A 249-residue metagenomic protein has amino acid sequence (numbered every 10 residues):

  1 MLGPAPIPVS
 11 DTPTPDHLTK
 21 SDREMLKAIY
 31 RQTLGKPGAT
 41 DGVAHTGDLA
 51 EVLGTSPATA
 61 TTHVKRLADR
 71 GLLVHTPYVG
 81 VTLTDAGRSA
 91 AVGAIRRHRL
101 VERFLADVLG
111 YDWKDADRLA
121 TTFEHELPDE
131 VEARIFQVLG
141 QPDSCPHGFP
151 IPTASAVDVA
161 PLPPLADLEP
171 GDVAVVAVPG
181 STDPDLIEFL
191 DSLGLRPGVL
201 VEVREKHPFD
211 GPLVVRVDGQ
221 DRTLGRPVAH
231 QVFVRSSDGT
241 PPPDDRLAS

Functional and structural regions predicted by a protein language model:
L2-P15: Short, Lys/Arg-enriched N-terminal segment that forms or immediately precedes the first helix of a structured domain
P13-T55: N-terminal helix-turn-helix DNA-binding core of bacterial DNA-binding proteins
A58: Key DNA-contact positions within bacterial/archaeal DNA-binding proteins
T61-K65: Short, hydrophobic-biased segments on the C-terminal half of alpha helices that form "recognition helices"
A68-T76: A short, conserved structural fragment
V79-H98: Basic, amphipathic "hinge/linker" alpha-helix immediately C-terminal to the N-terminal HTH DNA-binding motif
H125-Q231: Mid-protein regulatory/catalytic core that forms ligand/cofactor-binding pockets and protein-protein interaction
